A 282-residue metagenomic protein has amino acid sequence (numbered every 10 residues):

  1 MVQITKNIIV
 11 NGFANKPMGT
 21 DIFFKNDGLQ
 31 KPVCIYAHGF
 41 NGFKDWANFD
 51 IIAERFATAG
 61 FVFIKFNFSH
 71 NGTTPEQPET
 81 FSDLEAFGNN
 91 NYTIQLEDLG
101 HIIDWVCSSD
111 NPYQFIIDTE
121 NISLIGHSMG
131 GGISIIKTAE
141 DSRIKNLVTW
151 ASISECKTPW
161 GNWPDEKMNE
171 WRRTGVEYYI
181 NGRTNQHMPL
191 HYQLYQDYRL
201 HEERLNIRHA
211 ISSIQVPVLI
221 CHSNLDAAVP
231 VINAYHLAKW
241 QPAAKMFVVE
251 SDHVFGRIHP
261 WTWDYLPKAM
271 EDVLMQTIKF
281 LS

Functional and structural regions predicted by a protein language model:
M1-L29: N-terminal cap/lid segment of alpha/beta-hydrolase-fold proteins
D27-T73, Q77: Short, surface-exposed "cap/lid" segments of acyl-processing enzymes
F49, V216, V229-K239: Short alpha-helix in the alpha/beta-hydrolase fold that links the catalytic acid
E85-Y113: Alpha/beta-hydrolase active-site loop
D104-M168: Primarily recognizes the serine-hydrolase "nucleophile elbow" in alpha/beta-hydrolase and SGNH/GDSL folds
S213-Q215, L219-H222, D226: Short beta-strand/loop motif that positions the catalytic acidic residue of the alpha/beta-hydrolase fold
L225-V229, H253: Acidic catalytic loop of the alpha/beta-hydrolase fold
S251, F255-S282: Catalytic active-site module of serine/aspartate enzymes centered on a nucleophile-bearing elbow/loop
